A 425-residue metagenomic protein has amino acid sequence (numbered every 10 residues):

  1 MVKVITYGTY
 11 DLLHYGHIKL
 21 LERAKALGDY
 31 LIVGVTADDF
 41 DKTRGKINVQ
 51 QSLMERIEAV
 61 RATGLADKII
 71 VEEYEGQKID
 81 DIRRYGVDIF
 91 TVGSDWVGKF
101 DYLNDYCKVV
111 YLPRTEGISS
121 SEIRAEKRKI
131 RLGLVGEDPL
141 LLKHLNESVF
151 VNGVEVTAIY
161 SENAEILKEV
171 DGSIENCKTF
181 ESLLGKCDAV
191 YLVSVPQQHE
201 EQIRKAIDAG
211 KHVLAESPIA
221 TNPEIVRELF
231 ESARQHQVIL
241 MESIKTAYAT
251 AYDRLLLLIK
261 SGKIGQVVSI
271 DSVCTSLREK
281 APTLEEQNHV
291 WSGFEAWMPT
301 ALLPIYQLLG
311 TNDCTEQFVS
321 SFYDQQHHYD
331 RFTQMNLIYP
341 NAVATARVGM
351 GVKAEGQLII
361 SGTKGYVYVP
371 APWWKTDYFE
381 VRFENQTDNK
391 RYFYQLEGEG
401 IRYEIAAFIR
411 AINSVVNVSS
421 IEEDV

Functional and structural regions predicted by a protein language model:
M1-K129: Nucleotidyltransferase catalytic core that binds NTPs
K129-D171, I409: N-terminal Rossmann-like dinucleotide-binding module
L134, E169, S182, A189-S194 (+2 more regions): C-terminal helix-rich "cap/oligomerization" subdomain common to oxidoreductases
G172-S232: Beta-loop-alpha module in the N-terminal Rossmann-like domain of NAD(P)-dependent dehydrogenases, especially those
E228-K245, Q266-I270: Rossmann-fold dehydrogenase core element
T246-Q317, Q325: Predominantly a Rossmann-like dinucleotide-binding segment in NAD(P)-dependent oxidoreductases
A296-K375, I405-V415: Contiguous beta-strand/loop segments that form the cofactor/metal-binding neighborhood of enzyme cores
K375, T387-V425: C-terminal helical cap and adjacent loop that interface with cofactors, partners, or active-site loops
